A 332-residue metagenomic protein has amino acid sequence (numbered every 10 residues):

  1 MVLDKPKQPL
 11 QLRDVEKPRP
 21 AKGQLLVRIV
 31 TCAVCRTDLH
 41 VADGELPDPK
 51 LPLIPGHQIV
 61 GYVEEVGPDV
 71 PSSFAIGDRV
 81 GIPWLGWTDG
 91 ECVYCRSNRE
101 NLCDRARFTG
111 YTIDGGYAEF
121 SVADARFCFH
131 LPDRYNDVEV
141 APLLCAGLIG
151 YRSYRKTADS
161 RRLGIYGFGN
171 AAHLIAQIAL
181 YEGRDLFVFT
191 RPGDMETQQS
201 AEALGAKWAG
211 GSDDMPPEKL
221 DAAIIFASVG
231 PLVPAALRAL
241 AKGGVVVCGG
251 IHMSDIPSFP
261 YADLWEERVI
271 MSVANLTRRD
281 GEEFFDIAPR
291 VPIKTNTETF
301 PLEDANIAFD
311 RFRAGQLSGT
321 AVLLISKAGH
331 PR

Functional and structural regions predicted by a protein language model:
E16-C32, E45-V93, F127, P132-Y135: Glycine-rich beta-strand-centered segment in the early N-terminal region that forms part of a ligand/cofactor-binding
C35, P83-F129: Cysteine-cluster motifs in flexible loop/terminal segments that predominantly coordinate metals
Q58, D78-R79, Y94, F120 (+3 more regions): Residue-level marker of beta-strand positions
G77, K219-D221, A305: Local beta-strand N-terminus motif with an aromatic residue
D133-D213: Mid-domain Rossmann-like dinucleotide-binding core that forms the NAD(H)/NADP(H) cofactor-binding site
Y181, R278-R332: C-terminal hydrophobic helical "lid"/dimerization subdomain of Rossmann-like NAD(P)H-dependent oxidoreductases
F187, M195-V269, H330-R332: Glycine-rich cofactor phosphate-binding loops and adjacent beta1-alpha1 units of small-molecule cofactor enzyme domains
